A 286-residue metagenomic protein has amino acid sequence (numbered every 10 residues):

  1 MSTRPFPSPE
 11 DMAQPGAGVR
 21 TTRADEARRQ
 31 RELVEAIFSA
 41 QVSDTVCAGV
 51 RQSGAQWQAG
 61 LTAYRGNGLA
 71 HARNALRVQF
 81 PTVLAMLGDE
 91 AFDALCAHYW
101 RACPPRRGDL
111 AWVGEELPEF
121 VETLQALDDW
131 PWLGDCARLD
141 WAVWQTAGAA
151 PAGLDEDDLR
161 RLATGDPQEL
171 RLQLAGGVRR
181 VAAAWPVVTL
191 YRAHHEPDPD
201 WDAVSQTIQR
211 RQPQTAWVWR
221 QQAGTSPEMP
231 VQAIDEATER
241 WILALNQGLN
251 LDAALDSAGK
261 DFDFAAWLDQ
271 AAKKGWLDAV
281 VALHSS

Functional and structural regions predicted by a protein language model:
M1-G153: N-terminal, charged low-complexity regulatory/assembly segments
S2-S39, V143-G148, A175-R179, A184 (+5 more regions): A broadly tuned "polar low-complexity/structure-edge" signature
A59-T62, L170-L172, Q232, K274: Flexible, active-site-adjacent loop/turn segments at secondary-structure boundaries
A102-E239: Hydrophobic packing positions characteristic of elongated beta-solenoid/beta-helix-type spike/fiber shafts
A223-S286: C-terminal structured interaction module
